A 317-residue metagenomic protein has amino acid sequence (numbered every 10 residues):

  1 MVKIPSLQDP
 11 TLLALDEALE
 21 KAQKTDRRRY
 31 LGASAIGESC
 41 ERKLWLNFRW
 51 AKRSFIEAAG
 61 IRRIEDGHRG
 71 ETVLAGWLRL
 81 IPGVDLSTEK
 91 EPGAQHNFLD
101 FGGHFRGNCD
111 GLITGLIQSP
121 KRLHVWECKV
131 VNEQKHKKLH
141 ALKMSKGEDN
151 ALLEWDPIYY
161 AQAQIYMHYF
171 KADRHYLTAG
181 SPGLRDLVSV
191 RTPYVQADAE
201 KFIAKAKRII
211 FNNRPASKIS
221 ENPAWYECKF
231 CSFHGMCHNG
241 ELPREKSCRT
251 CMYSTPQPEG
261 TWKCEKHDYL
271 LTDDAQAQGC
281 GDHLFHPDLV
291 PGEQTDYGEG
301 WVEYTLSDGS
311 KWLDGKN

Functional and structural regions predicted by a protein language model:
M1-V125, N132-K143, D149-N150, Q294: Metal-dependent nuclease catalytic cores that hydrolyze phosphodiester bonds in DNA/RNA, characterized by
S87-T88, V125-E127, R174-A179: A structural signal for short, well-ordered beta-strand segments and their strand-loop junctions that often border
K138-K146, N150-Y160, I165-K263, D268 (+1 more regions): Metal-dependent nuclease catalytic regions and adjoining charged, substrate-binding loops involved in nucleic-acid end
